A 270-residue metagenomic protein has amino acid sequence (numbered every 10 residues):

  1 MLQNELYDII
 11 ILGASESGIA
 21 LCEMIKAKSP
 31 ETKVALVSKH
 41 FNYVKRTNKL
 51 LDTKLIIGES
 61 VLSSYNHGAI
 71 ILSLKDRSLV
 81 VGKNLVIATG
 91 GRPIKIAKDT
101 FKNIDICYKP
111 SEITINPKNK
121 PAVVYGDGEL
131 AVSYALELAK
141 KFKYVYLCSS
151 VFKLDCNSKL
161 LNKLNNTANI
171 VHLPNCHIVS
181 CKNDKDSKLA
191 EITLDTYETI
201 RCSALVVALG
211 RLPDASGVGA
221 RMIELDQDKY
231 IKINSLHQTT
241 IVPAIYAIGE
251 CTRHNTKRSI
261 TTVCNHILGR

Functional and structural regions predicted by a protein language model:
L2-K54, G126-N157, L225-D226: Beta1-alpha1 glycine-rich phosphate/pyrophosphate-binding loop at the start of Rossmann-like nucleotide-binding domains
L6, G58, K118-P121, N175 (+1 more regions): Phosphate-coordination loops involved in phosphoryl transfer and adenosine-cofactor binding
S15, L21-A27, V132-Y134, I248-R270: A conserved FAD-binding loop/helix module that cradles the flavin
C22-M24, A97-T100, A135-E137, K159-L160 (+2 more regions): Short amphipathic alpha-helical segments
T47-L74, L79-G82, I87, K140-S235: A Rossmann-like FAD-binding core segment of flavoenzymes
T89-A135, A139, I233-S235: Glycine-rich dinucleotide-binding loop and its adjacent helix/turn
F101-K118, A208-T262: FAD-site-proximal beta/loop scaffold in flavoenzymes
